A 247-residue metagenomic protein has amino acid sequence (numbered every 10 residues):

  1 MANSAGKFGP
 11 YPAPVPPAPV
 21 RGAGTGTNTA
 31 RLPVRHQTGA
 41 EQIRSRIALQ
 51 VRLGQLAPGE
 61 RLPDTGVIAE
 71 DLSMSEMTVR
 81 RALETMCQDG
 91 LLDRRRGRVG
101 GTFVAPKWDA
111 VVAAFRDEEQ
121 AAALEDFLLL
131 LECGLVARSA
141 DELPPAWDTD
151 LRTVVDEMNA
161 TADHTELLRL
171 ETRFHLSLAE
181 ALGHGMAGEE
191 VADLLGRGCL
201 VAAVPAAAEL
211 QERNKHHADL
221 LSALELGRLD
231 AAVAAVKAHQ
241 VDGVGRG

Functional and structural regions predicted by a protein language model:
M1-L130: Short linear motifs at protein or domain termini
N3, Y11, V15-A18, T25 (+1 more regions): C-terminal all-alpha effector/ligand-binding and dimerization domain of prokaryotic HTH-type transcriptional repressors
A40, H164, L229-D230: Residues at or immediately preceding the N-termini of alpha-helices
L49, L53, A160, E180 (+1 more regions): Surface-exposed charged/polar residues within alpha-helices that form helix-capping/stabilizing sites and interaction
R52, L56, A140, E225: Short, locally clustered residues in the helix-turn-helix/winged-helix DNA-binding domain
A123-A137, L224, L229-D230: N-terminal hydrophobic signal/anchor transmembrane helix of membrane proteins
L128-L131, A137-V204, R213-H217, A234-G243: Conserved amphipathic alpha-helical segments that form helical-bundle/coiled-coil interaction surfaces
